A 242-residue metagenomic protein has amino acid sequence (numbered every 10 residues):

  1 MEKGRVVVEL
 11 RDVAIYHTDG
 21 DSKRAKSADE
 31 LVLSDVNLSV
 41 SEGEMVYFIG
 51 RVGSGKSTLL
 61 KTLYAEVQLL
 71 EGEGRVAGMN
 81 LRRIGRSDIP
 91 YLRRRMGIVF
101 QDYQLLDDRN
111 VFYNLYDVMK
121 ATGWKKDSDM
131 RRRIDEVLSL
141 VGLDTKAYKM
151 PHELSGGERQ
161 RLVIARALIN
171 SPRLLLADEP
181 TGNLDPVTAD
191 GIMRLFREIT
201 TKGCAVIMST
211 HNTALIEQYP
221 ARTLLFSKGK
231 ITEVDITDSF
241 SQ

Functional and structural regions predicted by a protein language model:
Y64: Helix-to-loop junction immediately C-terminal to a conserved catalytic motif
G72-N80: Conserved ABC transporter NBD signature motif
L81-G97, T201: ABC ATPase NBD coupling module
D108-D117: Short coil-to-helix segment of the ABC ATPase nucleotide-binding domain corresponding to the Q-loop/switch region
M150-L154, E158-Q160: Conserved ABC ATPase signature
I169-R173: A short, proline-enriched helix->beta-strand linker immediately N-terminal to the Walker B motif in ABC-type P-loop
L175-D178: Catalytic Walker B motif of ABC-type/P-loop ATPase nucleotide-binding domains
